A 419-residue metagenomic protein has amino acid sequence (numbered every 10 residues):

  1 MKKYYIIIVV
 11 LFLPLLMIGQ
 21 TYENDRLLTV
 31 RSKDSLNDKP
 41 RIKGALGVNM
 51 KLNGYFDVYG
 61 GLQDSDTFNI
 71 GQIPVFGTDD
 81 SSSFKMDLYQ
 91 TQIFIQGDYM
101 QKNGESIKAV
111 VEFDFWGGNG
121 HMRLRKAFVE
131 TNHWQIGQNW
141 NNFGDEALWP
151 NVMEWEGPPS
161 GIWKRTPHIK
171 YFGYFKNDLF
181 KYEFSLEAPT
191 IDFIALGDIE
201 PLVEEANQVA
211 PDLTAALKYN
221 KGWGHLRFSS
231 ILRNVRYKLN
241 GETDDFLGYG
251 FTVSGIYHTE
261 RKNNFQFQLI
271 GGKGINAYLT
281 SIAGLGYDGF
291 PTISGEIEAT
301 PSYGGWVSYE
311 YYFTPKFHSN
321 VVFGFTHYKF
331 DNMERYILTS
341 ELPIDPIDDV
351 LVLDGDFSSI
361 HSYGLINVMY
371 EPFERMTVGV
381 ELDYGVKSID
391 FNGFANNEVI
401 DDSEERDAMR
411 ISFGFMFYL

Functional and structural regions predicted by a protein language model:
M1-R31: Cleavable N-terminal export/targeting peptides
Q20-N49, N53-N69, I275-L279, F317 (+2 more regions): Outer-membrane beta-barrel biogenesis signature
Y22-E23, D38, S83-K85, G118-H121 (+11 more regions): Replace "Gram-negative outer membrane beta-barrel proteins" with "bacterial and organellar outer membrane beta-barrel
L28-R31, I73-D80, N151-W155, D198-E200 (+4 more regions): Extracytoplasmic loops and strand-loop junctions of Gram-negative outer membrane beta-barrel proteins
N37-D66, F76-D192, V209, T214-H225 (+3 more regions): Outer membrane beta-barrel
D57-G61, G120, D145-W149, I191-L196 (+5 more regions): Outer-membrane beta-barrel proteins
Y219-S358, S362: Detector for outer-membrane/organellar transmembrane beta-barrel domains, recognizing the amphipathic beta-strand
S403-L419: Outer-membrane beta-barrel "beta-signal"
